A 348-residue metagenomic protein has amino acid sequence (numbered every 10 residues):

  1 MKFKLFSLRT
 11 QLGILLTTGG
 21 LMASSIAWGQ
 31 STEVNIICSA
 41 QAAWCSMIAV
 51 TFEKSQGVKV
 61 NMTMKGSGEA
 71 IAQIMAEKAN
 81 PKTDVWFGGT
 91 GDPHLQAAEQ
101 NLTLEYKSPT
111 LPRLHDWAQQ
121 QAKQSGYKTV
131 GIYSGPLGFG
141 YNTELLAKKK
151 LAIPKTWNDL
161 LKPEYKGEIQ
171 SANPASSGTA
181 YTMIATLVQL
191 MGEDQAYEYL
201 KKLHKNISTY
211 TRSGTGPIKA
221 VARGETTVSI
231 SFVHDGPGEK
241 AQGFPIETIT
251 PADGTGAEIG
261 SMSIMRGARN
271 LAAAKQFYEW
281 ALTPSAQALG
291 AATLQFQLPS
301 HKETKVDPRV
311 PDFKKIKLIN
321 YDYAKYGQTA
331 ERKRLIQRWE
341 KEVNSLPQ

Functional and structural regions predicted by a protein language model:
Q30-Q96: Early extracytoplasmic/lumenal segment of secretory-pathway proteins
S39-S46, K82-E225: Extracytoplasmic ligand-binding site segments that recognize negatively charged/polar headgroups
D92-Q96, A222, T227-P245: A ligand-binding cleft/hinge motif common to bilobed small-molecule-binding domains
G140-L145, A185, I259-N270, L289-G290: A bilobed periplasmic-binding-protein/Venus flytrap-type ligand-binding module shared by bacterial periplasmic
Y199-H204, Y210-T211, Q242-R266, K302: Periplasmic-binding protein-like
M265-Y323: Mature extracytoplasmic/periplasmic domains
Y321-Q348: Conserved C-terminal helix/tail region of periplasmic/extracytoplasmic solute-binding proteins
